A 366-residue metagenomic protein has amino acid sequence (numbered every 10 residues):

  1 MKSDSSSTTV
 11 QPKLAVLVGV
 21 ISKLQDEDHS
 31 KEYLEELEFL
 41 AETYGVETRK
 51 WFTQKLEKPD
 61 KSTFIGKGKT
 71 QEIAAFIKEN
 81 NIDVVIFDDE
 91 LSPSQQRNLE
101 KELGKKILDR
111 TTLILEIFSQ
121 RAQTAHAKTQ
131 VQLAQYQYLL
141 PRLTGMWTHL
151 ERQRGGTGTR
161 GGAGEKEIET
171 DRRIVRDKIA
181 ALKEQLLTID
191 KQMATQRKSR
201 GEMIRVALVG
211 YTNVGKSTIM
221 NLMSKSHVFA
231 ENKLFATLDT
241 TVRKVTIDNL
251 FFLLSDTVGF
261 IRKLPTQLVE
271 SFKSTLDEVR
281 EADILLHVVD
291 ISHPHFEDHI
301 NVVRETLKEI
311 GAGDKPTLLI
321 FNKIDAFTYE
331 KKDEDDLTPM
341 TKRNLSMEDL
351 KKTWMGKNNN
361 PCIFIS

Functional and structural regions predicted by a protein language model:
M1-I114: N-terminal accessory targeting/assembly segments
K2-A15, Q25-D26, M146-L285, V289: Conserved G1/Walker A P-loop phosphate-binding module
P12-A15, V46-R49, N80-I82, G104-K105 (+4 more regions): Short glycine-/polar-rich loops that comprise or flank the Walker A/P-loop and associated switch/sensor motifs
V18-V20, V209, I320: Short hydrophobic segments within beta-strands
Q25-D28, D60-T63, P93-N98, L115-F118 (+3 more regions): Switch/connector loops and helix/strand junctions flanking conserved nucleotide-binding motifs in nucleotide-processing
E27, K31-E35, K67-Q71, P93-Q96 (+14 more regions): Amphipathic alpha-helical transducer elements in NTP-driven molecular machines
T43, E102-T159, A163, G313-L318 (+1 more regions): Canonical P-loop GTPase G-domain recognition
V175, S224-S366: Helix-rich effector regions associated with P-loop NTPase G domains
